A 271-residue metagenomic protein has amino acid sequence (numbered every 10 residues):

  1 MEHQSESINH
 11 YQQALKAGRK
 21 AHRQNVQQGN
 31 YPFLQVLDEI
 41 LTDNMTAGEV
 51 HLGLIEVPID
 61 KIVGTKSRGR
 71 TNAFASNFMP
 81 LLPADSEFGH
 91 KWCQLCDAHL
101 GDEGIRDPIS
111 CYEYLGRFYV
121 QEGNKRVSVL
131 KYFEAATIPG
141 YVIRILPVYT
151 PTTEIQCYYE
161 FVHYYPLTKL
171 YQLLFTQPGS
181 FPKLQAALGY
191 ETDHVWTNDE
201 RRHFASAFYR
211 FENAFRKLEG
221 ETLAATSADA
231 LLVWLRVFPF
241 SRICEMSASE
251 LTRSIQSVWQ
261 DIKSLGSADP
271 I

Functional and structural regions predicted by a protein language model:
M1-L115, Q121, Y132, L174-G189 (+2 more regions): Short, charged/polar connector segments at secondary-structure boundaries
E87-G89, F133-A136, R144-P147, H163-T168: Glycine-rich loops and low-complexity Gly/Arg-rich segments that provide flexible linkers or classic glycine-based
G104-Y119, K125-C157: A short, basic-hydrophobic beta/loop patch
R126, S180, A207: Short phosphate-engaging motifs
Y149-N198: Charged, amphipathic alpha-helical linkers/stalks
D199-A205: Long, charge-rich alpha-helical interaction segments
S206-Y209, N213-R216: Extended alpha-helical scaffolding regions
